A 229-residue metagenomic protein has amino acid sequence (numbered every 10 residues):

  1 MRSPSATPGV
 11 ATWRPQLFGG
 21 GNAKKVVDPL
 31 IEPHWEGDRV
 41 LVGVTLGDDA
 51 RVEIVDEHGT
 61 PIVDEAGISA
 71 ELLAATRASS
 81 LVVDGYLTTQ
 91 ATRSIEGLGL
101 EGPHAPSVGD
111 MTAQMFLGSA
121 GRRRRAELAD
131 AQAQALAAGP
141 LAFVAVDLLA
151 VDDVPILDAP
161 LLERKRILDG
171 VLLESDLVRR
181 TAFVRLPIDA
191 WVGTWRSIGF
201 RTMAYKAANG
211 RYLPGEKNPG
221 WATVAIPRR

Functional and structural regions predicted by a protein language model:
M1-R229: Catalytic cores of nucleic-acid ligases and guanylyltransferases
